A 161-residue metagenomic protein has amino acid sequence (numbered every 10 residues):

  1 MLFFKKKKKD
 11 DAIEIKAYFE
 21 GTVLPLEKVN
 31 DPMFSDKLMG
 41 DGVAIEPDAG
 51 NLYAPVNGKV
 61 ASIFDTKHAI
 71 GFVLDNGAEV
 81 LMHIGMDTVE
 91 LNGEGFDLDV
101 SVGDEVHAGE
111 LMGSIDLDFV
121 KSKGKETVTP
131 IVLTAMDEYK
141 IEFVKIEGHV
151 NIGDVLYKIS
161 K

Functional and structural regions predicted by a protein language model:
M1-K161: Contiguous, well-folded functional domains in the mature portion of proteins
